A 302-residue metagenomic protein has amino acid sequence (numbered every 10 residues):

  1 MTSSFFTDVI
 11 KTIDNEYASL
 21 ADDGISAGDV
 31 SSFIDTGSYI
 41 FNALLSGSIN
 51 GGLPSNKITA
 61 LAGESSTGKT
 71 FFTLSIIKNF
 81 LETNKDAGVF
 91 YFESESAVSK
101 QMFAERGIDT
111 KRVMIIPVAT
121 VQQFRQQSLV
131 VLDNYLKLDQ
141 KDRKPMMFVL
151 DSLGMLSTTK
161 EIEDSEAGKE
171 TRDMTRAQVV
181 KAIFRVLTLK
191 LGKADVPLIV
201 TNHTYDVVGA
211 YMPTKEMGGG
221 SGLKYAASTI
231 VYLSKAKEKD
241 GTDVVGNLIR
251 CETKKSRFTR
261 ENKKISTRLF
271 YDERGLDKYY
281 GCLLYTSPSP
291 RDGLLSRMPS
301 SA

Functional and structural regions predicted by a protein language model:
T2-R112, S128-D133: The Walker A/P-loop phosphate-binding site
T7, K11, R291, A302: Interfaces that engage single-stranded nucleic acids at replication/repair/recombination sites
S26, E64, S75-I76, F80-A182 (+2 more regions): Conserved inter-motif catalytic segment of the P-loop NTP-binding fold
F41, F103, D151, N202 (+2 more regions): Residue-level signature of catalytic and energy-coupling elements of molecular machines, predominantly ATP/GTP-dependent
N50-G51, K137-L138, K235-G241: Active-site phosphate-binding and catalytic loops of NTP-dependent enzymes
D173-C282: Phosphate-binding/switch region of NTP-binding enzymes
Y285-D292: Conserved small/polar residues in nucleotide/adenosyl-binding loops
S296-S301: Hydrophobic alpha-helical segments, chiefly the membrane-spanning helices and signal/signal-anchor peptides
